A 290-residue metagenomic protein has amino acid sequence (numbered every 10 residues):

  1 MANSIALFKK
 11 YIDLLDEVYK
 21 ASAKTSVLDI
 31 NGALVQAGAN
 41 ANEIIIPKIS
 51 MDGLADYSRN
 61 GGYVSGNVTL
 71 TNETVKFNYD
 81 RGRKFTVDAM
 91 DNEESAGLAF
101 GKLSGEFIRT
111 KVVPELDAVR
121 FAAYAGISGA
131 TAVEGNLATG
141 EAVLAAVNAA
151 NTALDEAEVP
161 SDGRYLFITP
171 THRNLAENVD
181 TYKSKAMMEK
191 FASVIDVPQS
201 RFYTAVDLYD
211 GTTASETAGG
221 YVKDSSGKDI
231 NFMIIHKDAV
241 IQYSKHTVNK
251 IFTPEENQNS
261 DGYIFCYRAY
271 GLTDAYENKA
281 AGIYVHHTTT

Functional and structural regions predicted by a protein language model:
M1-F77, A281-T288: N-terminal "assembly arms/tails" that initiate or stabilize quaternary assembly in self-assembling proteins
I12-A23, A146-A150, F232-V248: Short, Φ-rich (hydrophobic/aromatic) sequence segments
N40, I44-I45, D155-T247: Extended oligomerization regions of viral-like shell subunits
N42-I45, M51, V64-S65, T71-A99 (+1 more regions): Structured, hydrophobic secondary-structure cores that serve as assembly/anchoring elements
L54-Y57, L175-N178, D274-Y276: Short helix/loop capping segments that flank catalytic or ligand/cofactor-binding pockets
D91-V159, V285-T290: Alpha-helical scaffold segments that mediate packing/assembly in large oligomeric complexes
N249-T290: Extended, compositionally biased alpha-helical segments that mediate assembly or anchoring
